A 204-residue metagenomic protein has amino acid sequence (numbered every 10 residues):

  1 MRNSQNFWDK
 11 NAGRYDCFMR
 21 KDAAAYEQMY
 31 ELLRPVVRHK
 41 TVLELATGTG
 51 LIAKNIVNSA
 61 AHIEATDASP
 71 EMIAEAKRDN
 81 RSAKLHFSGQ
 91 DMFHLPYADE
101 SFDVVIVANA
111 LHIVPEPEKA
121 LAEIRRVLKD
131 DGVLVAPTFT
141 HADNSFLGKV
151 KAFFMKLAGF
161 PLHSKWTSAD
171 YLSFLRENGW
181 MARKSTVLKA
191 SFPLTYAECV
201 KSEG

Functional and structural regions predicted by a protein language model:
M1-G13: N-terminal, positively charged/glycine-rich alpha-helical extensions of SAM-dependent methyltransferases
K21-K40: Conserved alpha-helix/loop element of class I SAM-dependent methyltransferases that forms part of the SAM/SAH-binding
L43-H94: Class I SAM-dependent methyltransferase SAM/SAH-binding core
F93-V104: A short acidic, Gly/Pro-enriched loop at the edge of an enzyme's catalytic core that lines a small-molecule cofactor
V104-E116: A short SAM/SAH-binding and catalytic strip from SAM-dependent methyltransferases
E118-D130: A short glycine-rich, Lys/Arg-flanked "PGG" loop and its adjoining helix->strand segment in the class I
V133-A158: Conserved class I S-adenosyl-L-methionine
H163-G179: Short alpha-helix
